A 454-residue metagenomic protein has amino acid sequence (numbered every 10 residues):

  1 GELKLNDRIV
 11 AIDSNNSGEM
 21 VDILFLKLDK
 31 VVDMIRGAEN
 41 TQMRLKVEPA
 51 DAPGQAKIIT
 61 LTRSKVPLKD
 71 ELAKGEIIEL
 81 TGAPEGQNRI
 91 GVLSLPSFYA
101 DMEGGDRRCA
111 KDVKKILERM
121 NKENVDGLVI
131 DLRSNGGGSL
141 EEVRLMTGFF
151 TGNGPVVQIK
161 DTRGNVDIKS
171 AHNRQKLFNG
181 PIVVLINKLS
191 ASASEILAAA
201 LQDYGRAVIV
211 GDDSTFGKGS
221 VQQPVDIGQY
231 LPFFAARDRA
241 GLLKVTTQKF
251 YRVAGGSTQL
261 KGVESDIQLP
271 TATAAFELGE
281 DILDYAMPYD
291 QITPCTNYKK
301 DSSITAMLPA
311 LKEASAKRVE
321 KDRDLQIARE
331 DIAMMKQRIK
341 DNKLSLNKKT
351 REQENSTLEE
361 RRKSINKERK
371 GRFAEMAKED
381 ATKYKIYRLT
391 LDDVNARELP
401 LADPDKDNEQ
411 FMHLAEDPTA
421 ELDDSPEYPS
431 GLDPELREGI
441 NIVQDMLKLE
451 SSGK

Functional and structural regions predicted by a protein language model:
K4-P232, K249, Y428, L432-E438 (+2 more regions): Cleft-lining beta-strand/loop regions that shape enzyme active-site pockets
P53-I58, A240-L242, S257: Short, mixed charged/polar active-site loops that provide acid/base catalysis or chelate metal/phosphate cofactors
G91-L93, V245, T258-Q259: Short hydrophobic-aromatic micro-motifs
R174-F178, P232-A235, Y289-N297: A general structural signal for short secondary-structure boundary/capping elements
S220-D226, R239-G241, K261-V263, G279: Acidic, S/T/G-rich, low-cysteine, solvent-exposed domains in lumenal/extracellular/periplasmic regions of secretory
R237-K249: Short acidic, Pro/Gly- and aromatic-enriched capping/linker segments at domain boundaries
R252-V443, L447-G453: Conserved functional hotspot residues or short segments at active or partner-binding sites across diverse domains
